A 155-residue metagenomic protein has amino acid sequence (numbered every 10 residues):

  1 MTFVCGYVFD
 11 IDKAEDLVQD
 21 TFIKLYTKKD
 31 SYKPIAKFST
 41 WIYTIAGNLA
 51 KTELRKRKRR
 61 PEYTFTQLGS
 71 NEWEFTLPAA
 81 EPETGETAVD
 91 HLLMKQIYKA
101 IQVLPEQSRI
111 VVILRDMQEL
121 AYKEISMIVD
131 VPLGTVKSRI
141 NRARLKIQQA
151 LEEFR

Functional and structural regions predicted by a protein language model:
M1-D20, L133, R155: Short, charged helix-capping/linker segments at alpha-helix termini
T2, D16-I23, A36-N48: Structural recognition of an alpha-helix C-terminal capping motif at a helix-to-coil junction
D10, A121, D130-T135, R139: Helix-turn-helix DNA-binding motif, specifically the short coil turn and the N-cap/start of the second
D30-K33, T44-F65, R142: Arg/Lys-rich amphipathic alpha helix in sigma70-family domain 2
L54-L77, A88: Short, basic/polar amphipathic helix motif occurring as a linker/hinge flanking DNA-binding modules in transcription
R55-K58, L104, R109, N141-R155: Short, Lys/Arg-enriched C-terminal cap helix and immediately downstream tail that follows
E72-Q102: Acidic, proline/glycine-rich intrinsically disordered inter-domain spacer in sigma factors
V111-R115: A short pre-motif secondary-structure segment
